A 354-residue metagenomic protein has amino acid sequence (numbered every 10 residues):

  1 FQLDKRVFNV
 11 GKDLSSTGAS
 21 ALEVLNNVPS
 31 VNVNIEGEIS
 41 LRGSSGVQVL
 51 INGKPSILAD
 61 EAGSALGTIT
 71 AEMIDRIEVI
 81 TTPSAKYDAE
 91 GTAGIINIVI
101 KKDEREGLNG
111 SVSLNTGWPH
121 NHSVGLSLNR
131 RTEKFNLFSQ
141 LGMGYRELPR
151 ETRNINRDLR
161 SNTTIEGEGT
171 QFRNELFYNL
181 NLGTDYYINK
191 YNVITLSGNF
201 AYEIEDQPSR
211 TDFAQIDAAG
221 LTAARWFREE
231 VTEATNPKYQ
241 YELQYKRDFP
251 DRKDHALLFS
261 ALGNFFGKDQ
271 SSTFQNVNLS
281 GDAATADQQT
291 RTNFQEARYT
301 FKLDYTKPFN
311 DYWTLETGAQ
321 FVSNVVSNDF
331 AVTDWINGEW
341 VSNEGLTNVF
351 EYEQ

Functional and structural regions predicted by a protein language model:
F1-L14, E38-L50: N-terminal periplasmic "start-of-domain" segments of outer-membrane beta-barrel proteins
R6-V7, E106-N129, Q140: Short strand-turn segments of transmembrane beta-barrel domains in outer membranes, especially the first one or two
D13, A21, N27, K54-T81: Short acidic/polar hinge/loop motifs at secondary-structure boundaries that mediate gating or recognition
A21-V24, A62-A65, V79, G91-V112 (+1 more regions): N-terminal periplasmic accessory domains that precede and gate Gram-negative outer-membrane beta-barrel machines
L22-L58: Extracytoplasmic beta-strand/coil segments of soluble accessory domains associated with Gram-negative outer-membrane
G91, R150-S161, Q207-T222, D269-N278 (+1 more regions): Outer-membrane beta-barrel translocator domains and adjoining extracellular loop/strand segments of Gram-negative
H120-L148, T163-S209, P237-Y239: Transmembrane beta-barrel wall of Gram-negative outer-membrane proteins
N179-E203, E230-Q354: Face-selective signature of the C-terminal outer-membrane beta-barrel domain
